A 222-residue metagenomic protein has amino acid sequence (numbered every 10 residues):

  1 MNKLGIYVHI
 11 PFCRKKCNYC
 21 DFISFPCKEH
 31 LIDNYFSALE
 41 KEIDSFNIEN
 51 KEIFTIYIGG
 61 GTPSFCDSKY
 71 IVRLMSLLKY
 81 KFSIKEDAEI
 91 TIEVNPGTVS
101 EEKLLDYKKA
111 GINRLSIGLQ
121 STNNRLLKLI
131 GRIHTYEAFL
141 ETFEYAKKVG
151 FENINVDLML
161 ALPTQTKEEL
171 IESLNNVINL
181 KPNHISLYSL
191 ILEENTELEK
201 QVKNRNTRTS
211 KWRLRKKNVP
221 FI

Functional and structural regions predicted by a protein language model:
N2-N34, E197: Canonical Radical SAM [4Fe-4S] cluster-binding loop centered on the CxxxCxxC motif and its immediate flanking residues
S24-I222: Conserved non-cysteine loop/helix-boundary elements of the Radical SAM core domain that shape
